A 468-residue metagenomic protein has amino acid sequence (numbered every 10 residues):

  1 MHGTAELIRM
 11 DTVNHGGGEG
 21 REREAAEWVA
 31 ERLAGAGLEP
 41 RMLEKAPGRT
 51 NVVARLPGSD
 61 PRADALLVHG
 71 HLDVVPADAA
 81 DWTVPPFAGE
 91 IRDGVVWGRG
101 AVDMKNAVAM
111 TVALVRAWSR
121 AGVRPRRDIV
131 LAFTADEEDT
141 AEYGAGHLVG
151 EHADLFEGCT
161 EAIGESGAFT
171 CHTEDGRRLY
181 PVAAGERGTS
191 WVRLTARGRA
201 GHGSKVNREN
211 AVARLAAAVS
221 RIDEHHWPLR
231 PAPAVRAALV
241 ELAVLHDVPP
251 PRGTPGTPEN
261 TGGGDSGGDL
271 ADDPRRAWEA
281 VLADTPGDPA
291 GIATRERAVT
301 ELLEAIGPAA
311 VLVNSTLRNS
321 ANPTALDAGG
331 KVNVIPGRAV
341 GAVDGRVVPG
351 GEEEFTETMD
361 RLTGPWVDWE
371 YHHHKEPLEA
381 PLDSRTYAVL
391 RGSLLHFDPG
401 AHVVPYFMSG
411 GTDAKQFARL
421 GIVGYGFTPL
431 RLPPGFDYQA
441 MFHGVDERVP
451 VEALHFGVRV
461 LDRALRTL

Functional and structural regions predicted by a protein language model:
M1-A79, R338, A342, E354 (+1 more regions): N-terminal helical capping/dimerization or prosegment-like subdomains of hydrolases acting on amide or phosphate bonds
A5-T12, A34, L38, A113-R120 (+5 more regions): Sec-exported extracytoplasmic/periplasmic mature domains
A63-V130: Active-site metal-coordination/substrate-binding segment of hydrolases, especially metallo-dependent peptidases
L72-V74, F133-A141, H147, E165-T170 (+2 more regions): Acidic, glycine-rich active-site loops and adjacent beta-strand->loop/helix elements that engage anionic groups
K105-V123, D139-G150, A211-R214, R221: Active-site-proximal alpha-helical scaffold in enzymes
R126-T134, E161-I163, A234-A237, Y406: Beta-strand segments within the central parallel beta-sheet cores of soluble alpha/beta enzyme folds
G150-A168: A glycine-rich helix N-cap at a beta->alpha junction
G167-G185, T189-F456, D462, R466: Metal-dependent amide/peptide-bond hydrolase catalytic core, centered on the "pita-bread" metallohydrolase fold
